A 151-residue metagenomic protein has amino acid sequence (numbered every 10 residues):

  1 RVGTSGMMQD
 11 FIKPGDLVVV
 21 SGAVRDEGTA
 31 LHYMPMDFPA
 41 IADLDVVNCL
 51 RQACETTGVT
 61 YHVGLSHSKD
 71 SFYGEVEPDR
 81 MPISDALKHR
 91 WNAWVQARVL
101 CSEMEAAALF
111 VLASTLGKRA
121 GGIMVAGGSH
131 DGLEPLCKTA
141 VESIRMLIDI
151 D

Functional and structural regions predicted by a protein language model:
R1: Active-site cofactor/substrate anionic-group-binding motifs, chiefly glycine- and Lys/Arg-rich phosphate-binding loops
S5-D151: Accessory terminal and edge-of-domain segments that mediate assembly/interaction and cofactor placement around
